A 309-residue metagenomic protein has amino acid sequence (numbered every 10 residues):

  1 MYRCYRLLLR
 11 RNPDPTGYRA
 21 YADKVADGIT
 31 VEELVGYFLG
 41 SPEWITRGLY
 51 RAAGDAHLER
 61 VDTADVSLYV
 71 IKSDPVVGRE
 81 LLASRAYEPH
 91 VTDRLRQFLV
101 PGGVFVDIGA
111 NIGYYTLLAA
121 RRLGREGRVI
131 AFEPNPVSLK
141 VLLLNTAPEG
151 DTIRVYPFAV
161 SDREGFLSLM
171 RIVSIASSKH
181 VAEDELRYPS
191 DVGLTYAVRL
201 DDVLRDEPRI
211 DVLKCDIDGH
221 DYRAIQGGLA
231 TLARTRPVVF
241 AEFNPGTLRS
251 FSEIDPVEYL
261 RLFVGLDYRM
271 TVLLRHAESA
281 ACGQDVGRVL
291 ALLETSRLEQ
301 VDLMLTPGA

Functional and structural regions predicted by a protein language model:
Y2-L8, F38, P42-I45: Boundary detector for helix-to-coil junctions that initiate low-complexity/charged tails
C4-R10, A20-D23: Short, recurring structural edge motifs at helix starts
D14: Short, well-ordered alpha-helical segments that carry or flank key catalytic/ligand-binding motifs at enzyme/regulatory
G17: Basic, ligand-binding patches in group-transfer machinery, especially extracytoplasmic/periplasmic segments
K24-E32, G40-A309: Phosphate/nucleotide-binding beta-alpha loop and adjacent structural elements of enzyme active sites
